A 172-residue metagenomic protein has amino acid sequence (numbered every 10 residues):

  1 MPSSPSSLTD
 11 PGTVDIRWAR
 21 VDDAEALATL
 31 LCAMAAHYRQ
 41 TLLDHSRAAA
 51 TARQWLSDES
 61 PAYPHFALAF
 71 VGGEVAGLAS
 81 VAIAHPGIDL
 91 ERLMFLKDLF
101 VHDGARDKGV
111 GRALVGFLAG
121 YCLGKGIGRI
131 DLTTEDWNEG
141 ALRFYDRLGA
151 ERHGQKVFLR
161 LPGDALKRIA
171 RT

Functional and structural regions predicted by a protein language model:
D15-T29, Q40: A short beta-loop-alpha structural element at the N-terminal edge of CoA-dependent acyl/N-acetyltransferase catalytic
T29-L43, G87: Helix-loop element at the rim of GNAT/NAT acetyltransferase active sites that forms part of the acceptor-substrate
D44-F66: Active-site rim helix/loop that mediates acceptor-substrate recognition in acyltransferases
L68, E74-I83, F95, F100: Conserved beta-strand in the GNAT
H102, A113-R129, E151: Conserved acyl-CoA
H102-G104, K108, D136-W137: Active-site acidic-Proline motif in GNAT/NAT acetyltransferases
R112, G116, D136-Q155: Conserved active-site alpha-helix within GNAT-family acetyltransferase domains
L132-A141, R160-G163: Conserved beta-strand-loop-alpha-helix junction that forms the acyl-donor binding cleft
